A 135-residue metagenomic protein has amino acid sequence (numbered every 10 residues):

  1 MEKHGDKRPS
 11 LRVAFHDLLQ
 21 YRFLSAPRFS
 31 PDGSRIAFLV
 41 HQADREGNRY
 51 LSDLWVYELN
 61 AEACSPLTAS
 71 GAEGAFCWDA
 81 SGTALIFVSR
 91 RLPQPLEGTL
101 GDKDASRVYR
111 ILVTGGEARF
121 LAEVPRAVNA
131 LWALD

Functional and structural regions predicted by a protein language model:
M1-H4, A133-D135: N-terminal targeting or regulatory segments adjacent to alpha/beta-hydrolase or S9 domains
E2-R22, L59: A short helix->beta-strand "capping" segment at the edge of beta-propeller domains
V13-L19, A63-L67, E117-A122: A short beta-strand motif characteristic of beta-propeller blades
H16-S52: Beta-strand-rich domains and repeat architectures in extracellular enzymes and scaffolds, especially beta-propellers
Y21-I36, S70-V88, Q94, A118 (+1 more regions): Conserved beta-propeller blade repeats
V40-D53, T68-G74, V88-Y109, E117 (+1 more regions): A flexible loop/linker signature enriched in serine peptidases of the S9 family
E58-E62, L112-G116: Short loop/turn segments that connect beta-strands within beta-propeller blades
